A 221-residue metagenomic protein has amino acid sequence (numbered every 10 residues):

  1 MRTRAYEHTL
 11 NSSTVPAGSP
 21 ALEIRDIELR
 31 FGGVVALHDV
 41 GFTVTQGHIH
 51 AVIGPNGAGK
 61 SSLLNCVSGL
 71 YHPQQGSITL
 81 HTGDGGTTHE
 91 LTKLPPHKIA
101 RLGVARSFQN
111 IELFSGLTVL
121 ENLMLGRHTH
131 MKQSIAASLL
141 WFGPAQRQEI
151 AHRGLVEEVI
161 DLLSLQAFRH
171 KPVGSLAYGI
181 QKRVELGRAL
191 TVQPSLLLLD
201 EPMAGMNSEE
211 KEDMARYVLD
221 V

Functional and structural regions predicted by a protein language model:
R2-V221: Glycine-rich phosphate-binding loops of nucleotide-dependent enzymes
